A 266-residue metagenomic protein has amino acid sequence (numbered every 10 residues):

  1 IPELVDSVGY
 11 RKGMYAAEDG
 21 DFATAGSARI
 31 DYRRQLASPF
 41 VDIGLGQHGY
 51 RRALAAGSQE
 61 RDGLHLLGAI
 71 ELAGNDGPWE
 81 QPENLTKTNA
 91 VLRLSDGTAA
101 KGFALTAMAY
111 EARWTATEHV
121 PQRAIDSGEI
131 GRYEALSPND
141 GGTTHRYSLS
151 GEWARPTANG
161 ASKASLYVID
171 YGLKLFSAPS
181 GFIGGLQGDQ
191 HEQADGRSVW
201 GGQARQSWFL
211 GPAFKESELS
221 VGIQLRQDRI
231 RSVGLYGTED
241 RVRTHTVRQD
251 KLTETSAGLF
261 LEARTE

Functional and structural regions predicted by a protein language model:
I1-K12, R123: Short acidic/polar hinge/loop motifs at secondary-structure boundaries that mediate gating or recognition
G9-A17, A25-Q59, I70, G77-E80: Short strand-turn segments of transmembrane beta-barrel domains in outer membranes, especially the first one or two
G20-A23, K215: Short glycine/proline-enriched turns and hinge-like loops at secondary-structure junctions
F40-D42, N75-E80, T86-V91, R132-N139 (+3 more regions): Extracellular loop and loop/strand-boundary signature of outer-membrane beta-barrel proteins
L45-G74, W79-T117, D140-A161, W208: Transmembrane beta-barrel wall of Gram-negative outer-membrane proteins
A55, W79-L85, A116-A124, L175-I183 (+1 more regions): Outer-membrane beta-barrel translocator domains and adjoining extracellular loop/strand segments of Gram-negative
G102-Y110, G142-E266: Face-selective signature of the C-terminal outer-membrane beta-barrel domain
